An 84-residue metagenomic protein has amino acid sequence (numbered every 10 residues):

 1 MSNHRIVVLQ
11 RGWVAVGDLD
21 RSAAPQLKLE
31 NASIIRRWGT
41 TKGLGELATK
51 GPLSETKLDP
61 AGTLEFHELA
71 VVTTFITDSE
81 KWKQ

Functional and structural regions predicted by a protein language model:
S2-Q84: Conserved RNA-binding domains used in RNP assembly and mRNA/RNA metabolism
